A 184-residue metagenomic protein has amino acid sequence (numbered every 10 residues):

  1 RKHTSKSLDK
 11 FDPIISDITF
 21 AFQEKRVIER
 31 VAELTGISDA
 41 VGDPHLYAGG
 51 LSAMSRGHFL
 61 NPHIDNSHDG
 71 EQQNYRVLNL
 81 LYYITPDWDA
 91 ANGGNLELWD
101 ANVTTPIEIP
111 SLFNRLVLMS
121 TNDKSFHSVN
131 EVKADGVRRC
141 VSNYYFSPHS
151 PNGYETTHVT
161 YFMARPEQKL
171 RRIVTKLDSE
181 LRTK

Functional and structural regions predicted by a protein language model:
R1-L34: Non-heme Fe(II)/2-oxoglutarate
P13, F22, R26, R30 (+4 more regions): Short, well-structured alpha-helical interface segments that form or flank functional binding sites
F20, A40-D43, S52-A53, D69-N74: Short, conserved, surface-exposed binding loops centered on an aromatic residue
E24-V27, G36-A40, L60, P86: Alpha-helix capping at helix-to-loop junctions
T35, A53-G70: Conserved short histidine dyad/triad with adjacent acidic residue
S38-A48, N92: A short coil-to-beta-strand element that immediately follows conserved catalytic motifs
H45-G50, S128-E131: Acidic carboxylate-rich catalytic motifs and surrounding loops in phosphoryl-/glycosyl-chemistry enzymes
G57, S67-L78, T85-K184: Catalytic core of Fe(II)/2-oxoglutarate
